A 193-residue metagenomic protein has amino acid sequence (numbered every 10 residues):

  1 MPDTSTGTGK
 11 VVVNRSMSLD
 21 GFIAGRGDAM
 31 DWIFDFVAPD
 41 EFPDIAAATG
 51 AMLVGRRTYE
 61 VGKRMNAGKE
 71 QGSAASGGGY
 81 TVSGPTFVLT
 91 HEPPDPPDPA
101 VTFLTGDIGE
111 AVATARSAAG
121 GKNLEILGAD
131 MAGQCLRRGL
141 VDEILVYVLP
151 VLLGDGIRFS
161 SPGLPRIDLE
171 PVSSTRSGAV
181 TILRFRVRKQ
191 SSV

Functional and structural regions predicted by a protein language model:
M1-V193: Enzymes that bind and transform nitrogen-containing heteroaromatic metabolites
